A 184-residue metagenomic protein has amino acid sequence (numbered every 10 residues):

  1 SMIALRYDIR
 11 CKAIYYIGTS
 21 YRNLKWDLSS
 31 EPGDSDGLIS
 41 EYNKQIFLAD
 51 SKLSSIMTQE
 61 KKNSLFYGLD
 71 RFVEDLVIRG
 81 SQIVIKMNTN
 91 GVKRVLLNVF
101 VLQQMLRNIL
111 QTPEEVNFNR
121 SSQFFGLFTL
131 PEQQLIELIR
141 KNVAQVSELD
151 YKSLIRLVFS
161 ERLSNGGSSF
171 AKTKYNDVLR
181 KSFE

Functional and structural regions predicted by a protein language model:
S1-E184: Extended alpha-helical "rod" scaffolds
